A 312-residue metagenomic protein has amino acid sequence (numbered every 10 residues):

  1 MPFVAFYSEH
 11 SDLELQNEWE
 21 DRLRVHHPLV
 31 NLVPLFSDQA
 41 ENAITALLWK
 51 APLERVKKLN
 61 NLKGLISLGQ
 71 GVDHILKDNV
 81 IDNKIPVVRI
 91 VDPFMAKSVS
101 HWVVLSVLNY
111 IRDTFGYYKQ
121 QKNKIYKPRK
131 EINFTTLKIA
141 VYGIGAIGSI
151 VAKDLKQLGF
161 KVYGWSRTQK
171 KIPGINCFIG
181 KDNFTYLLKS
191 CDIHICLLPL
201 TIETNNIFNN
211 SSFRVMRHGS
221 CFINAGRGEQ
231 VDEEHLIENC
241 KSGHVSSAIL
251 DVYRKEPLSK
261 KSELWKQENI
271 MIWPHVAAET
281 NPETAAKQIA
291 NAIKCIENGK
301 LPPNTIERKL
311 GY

Functional and structural regions predicted by a protein language model:
M1-I44: N-terminal glycine-/charge-rich "phosphate-binding" loop or analogous flexible N-terminal tail
V25-L29, A43-A46, L59-I66, I81-V87 (+2 more regions): Active-site regions of enzymes building and remodeling cell-envelope glycoconjugates
N31-N42, E54-V56, I175-S190: Short acidic low-complexity segments
I44-Y118: Phosphate/diphosphate ligand-binding glycine-rich loop within oxidoreductases
P86-S100, G116, K171, E256-Y312: C-terminal helix-to-coil terminal segments
Y117-I150, C177: Glycine-rich NAD(P)-binding loop of Rossmann-like domains
Q157-G174: NAD(P)-binding Rossmann-fold cofactor-contacting core
Q169-E263: Rossmann-like adenosine-cofactor binding region
